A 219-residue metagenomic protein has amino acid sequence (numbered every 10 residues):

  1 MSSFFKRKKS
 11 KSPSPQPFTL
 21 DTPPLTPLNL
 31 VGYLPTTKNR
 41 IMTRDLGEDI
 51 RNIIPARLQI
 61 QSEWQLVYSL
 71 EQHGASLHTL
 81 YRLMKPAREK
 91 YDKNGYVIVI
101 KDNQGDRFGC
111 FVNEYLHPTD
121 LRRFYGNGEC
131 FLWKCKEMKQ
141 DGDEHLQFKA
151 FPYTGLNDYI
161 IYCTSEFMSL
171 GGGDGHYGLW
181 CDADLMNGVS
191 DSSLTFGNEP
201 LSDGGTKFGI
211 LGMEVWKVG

Functional and structural regions predicted by a protein language model:
M1-Y96, K101-G219: Phosphate-recognition beta-domain surfaces
